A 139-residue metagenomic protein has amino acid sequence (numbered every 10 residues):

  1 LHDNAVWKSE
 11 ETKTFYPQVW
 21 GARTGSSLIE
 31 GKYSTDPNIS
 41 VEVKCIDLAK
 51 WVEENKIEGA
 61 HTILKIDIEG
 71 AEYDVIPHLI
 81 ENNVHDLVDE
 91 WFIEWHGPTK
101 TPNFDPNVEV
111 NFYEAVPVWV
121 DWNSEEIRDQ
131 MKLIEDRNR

Functional and structural regions predicted by a protein language model:
L1-R139: Phosphate/nucleotide-binding beta-alpha loop and adjacent structural elements of enzyme active sites
